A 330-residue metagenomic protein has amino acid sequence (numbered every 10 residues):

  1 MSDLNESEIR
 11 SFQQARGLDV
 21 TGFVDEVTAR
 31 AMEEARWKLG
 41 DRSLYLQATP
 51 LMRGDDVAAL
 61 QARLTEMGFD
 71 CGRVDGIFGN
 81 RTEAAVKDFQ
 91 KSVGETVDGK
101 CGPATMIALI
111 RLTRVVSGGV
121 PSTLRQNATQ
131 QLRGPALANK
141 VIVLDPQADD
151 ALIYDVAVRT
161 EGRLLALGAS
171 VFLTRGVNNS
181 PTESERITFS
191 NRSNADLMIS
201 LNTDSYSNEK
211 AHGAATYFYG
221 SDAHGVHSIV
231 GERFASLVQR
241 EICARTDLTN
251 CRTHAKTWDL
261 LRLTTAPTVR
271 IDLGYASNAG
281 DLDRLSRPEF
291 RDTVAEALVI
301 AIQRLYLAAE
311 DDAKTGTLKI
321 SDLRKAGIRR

Functional and structural regions predicted by a protein language model:
M1-S170, F189, H227, V238 (+2 more regions): Cell-envelope/ECM-targeting effectors and their regulatory/trafficking segments
T129-P135, D150-R330: Active-site-proximal helix/loop segments of hydrolytic enzymes
